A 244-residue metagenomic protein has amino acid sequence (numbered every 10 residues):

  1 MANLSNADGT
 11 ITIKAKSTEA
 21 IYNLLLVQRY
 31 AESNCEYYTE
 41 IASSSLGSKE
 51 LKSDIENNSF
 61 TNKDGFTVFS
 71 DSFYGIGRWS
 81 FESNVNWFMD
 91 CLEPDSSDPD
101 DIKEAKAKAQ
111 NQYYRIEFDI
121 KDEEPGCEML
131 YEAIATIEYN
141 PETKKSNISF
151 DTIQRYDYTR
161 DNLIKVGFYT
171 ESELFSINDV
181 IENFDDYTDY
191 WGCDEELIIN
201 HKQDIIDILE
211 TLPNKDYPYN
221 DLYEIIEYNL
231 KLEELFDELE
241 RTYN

Functional and structural regions predicted by a protein language model:
M1-L4, E19, I41, E104 (+1 more regions): Residue-level detector of intrinsically disordered, flexible termini and proteolytic processing junctions
M1-N34, Y243-N244: Short, extreme N-terminal segment that most often corresponds to the first beta-strand
S33, E40-I41: Small/polar-rich, solvent-exposed N-terminal microdomains that initiate assembly or binding
Y37-Y38, F118: Conserved short beta-strand edge segments in small beta-sheet-based binding/regulatory domains
Y38-T39, F66: Short helix-loop boundary/capping segments
S45-N244: Charged interaction segments
